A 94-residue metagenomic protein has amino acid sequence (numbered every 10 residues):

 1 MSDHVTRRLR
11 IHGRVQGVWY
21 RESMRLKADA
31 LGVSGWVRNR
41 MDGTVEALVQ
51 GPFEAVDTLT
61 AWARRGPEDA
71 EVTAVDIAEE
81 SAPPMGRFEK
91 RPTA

Functional and structural regions predicted by a protein language model:
M1-A94: Intrinsically disordered, low-complexity, mixed-charge
